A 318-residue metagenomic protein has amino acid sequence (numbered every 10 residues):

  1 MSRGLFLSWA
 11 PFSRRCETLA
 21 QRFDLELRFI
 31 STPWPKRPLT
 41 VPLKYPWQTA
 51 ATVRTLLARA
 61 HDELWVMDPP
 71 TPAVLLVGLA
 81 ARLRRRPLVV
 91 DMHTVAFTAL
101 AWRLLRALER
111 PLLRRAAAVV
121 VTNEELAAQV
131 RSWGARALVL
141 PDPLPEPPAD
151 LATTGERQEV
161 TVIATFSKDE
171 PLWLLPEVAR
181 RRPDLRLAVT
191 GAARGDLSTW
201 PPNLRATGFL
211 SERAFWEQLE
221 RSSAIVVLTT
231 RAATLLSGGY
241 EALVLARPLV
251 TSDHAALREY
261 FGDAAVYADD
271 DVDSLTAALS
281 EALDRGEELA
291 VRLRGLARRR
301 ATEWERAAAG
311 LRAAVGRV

Functional and structural regions predicted by a protein language model:
F12-R14, Q48, E63-R84, M92 (+2 more regions): An aromatic- and histidine-rich active-site surface loop
R14, T18, R28-S31, R114-D150: Donor nucleotide-sugar binding/catalytic pocket of nucleotide-sugar-dependent glycosyltransferases
P35-K36, H61, R86-R103, R115-A118 (+1 more regions): A short, histidine- and acid-enriched strand-loop-helix "catalytic/donor-clamping" loop that lines the nucleotide-sugar
A152-E170, P176-R182, A188: Conserved donor-binding/catalytic core segment of Leloir-type glycosyltransferases
R194-E217: Nucleotide-activated donor-binding/catalytic signature segment of Leloir-type glycosyltransferases, i.e., the conserved
A246-T251: Short hydrophobic beta-strand element within catalytic cores of glycosyltransferases and related nucleotide-activated
A265-D273, S280-E287: Conserved acidic donor-binding segment of nucleotide-sugar-dependent glycosyltransferases
E287-V318: A charged, aromatic-enriched C-terminal amphipathic alpha-helix characteristic of glycosyltransferases across folds
